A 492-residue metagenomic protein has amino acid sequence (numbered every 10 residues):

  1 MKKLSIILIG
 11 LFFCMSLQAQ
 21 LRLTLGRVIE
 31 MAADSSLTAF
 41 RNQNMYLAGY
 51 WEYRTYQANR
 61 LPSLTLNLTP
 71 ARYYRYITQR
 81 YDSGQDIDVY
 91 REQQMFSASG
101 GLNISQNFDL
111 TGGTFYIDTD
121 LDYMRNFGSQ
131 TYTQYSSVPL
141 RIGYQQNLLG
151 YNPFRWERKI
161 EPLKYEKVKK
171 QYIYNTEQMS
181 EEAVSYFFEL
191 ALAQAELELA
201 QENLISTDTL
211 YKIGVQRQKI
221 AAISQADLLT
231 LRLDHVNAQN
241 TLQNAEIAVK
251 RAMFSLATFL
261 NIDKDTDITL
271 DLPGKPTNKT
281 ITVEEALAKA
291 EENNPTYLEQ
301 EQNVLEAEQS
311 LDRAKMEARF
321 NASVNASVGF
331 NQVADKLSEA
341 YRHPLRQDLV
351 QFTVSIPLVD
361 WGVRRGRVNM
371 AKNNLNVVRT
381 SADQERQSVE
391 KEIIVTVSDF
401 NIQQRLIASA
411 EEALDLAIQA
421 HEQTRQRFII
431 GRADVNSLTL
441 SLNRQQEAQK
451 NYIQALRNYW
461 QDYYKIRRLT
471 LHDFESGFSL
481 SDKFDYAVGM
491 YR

Functional and structural regions predicted by a protein language model:
M1-L25: Bacterial Sec-dependent N-terminal signal peptides
I29-A33, G84-V89, I223, D227-L228 (+4 more regions): Amphipathic alpha-helical coiled-coil scaffold segments and their short linker/junction regions
E30, D34-F40, L47-P62, G101-Q134 (+7 more regions): A glycine-/polar-enriched beta->alpha junction
R41-Y56, N175, M179-A200, Q216 (+5 more regions): Amphipathic alpha-helical coiled-coil segments
T65, R72-I77, K264, P276 (+1 more regions): Acidic, low-complexity, intrinsically disordered peripheral segments
L68-I142, L270-T280, D312, N325-I356 (+1 more regions): Small/polar, glycine/serine/threonine/aspartate-rich low-complexity segments that form flexible
K159-L163, K167-K289, D399, Q403 (+2 more regions): Periplasmic alpha-helical coiled-coil/stalk elements that build and connect Gram-negative outer-membrane
